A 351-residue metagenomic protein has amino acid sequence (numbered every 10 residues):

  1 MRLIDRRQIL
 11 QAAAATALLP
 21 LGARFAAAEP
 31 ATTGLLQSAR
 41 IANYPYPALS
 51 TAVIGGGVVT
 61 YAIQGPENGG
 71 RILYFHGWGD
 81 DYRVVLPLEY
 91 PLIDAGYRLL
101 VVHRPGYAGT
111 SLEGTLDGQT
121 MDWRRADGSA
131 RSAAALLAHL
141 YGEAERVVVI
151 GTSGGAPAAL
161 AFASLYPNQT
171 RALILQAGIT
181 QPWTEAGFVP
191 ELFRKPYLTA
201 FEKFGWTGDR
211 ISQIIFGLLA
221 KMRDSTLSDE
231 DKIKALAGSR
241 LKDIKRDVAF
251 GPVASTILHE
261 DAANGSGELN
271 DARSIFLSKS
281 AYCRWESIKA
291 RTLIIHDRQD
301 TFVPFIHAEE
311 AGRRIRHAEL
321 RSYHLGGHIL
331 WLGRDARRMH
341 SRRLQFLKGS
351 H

Functional and structural regions predicted by a protein language model:
R2, Q8-A28: N-terminal export signals
W78-Y90: The serine-hydrolase catalytic nucleophile loop
I93-E113: Conserved alpha/beta-hydrolase
A130-E145: Conserved acidic catalytic loop of the alpha/beta-hydrolase fold
R194-C283: Alpha/beta-hydrolase
I288, I294-H296: Short beta-strand/loop motif that positions the catalytic acidic residue of the alpha/beta-hydrolase fold
Q299-V303: Acidic catalytic loop of the alpha/beta-hydrolase fold
A318-H351: Catalytic active-site module of serine/aspartate enzymes centered on a nucleophile-bearing elbow/loop
